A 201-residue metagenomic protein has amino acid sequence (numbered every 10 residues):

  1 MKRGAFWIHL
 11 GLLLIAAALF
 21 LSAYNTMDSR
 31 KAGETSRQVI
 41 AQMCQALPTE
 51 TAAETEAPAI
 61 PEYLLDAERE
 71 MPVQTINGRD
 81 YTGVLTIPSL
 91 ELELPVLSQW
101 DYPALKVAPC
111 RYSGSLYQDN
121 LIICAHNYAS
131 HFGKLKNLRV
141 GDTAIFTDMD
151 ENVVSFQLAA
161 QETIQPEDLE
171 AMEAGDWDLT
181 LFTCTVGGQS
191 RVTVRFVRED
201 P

Functional and structural regions predicted by a protein language model:
K2-P201: Solvent-exposed, non-transmembrane regions of membrane-associated and secreted proteins
